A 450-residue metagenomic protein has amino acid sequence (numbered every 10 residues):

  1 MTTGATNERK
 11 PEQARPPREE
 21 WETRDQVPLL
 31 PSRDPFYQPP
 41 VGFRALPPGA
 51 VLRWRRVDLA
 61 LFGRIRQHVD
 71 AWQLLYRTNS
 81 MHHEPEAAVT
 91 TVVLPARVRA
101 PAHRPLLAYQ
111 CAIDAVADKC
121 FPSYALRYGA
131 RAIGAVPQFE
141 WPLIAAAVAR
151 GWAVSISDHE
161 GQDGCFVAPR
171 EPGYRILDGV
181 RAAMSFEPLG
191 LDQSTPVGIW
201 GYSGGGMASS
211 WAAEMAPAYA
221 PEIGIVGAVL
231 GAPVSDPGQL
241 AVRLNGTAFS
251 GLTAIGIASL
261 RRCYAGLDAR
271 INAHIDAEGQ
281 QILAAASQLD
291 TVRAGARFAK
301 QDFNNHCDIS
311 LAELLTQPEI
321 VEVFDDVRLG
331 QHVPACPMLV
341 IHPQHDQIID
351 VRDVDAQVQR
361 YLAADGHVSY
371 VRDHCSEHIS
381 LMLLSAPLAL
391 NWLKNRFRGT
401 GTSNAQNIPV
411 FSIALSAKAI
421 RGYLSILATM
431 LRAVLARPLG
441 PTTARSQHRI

Functional and structural regions predicted by a protein language model:
M1-R99: Catalytic-loop region of hydrolases
S80-A147, D158-E160: Short, surface-exposed "cap/lid" segments of acyl-processing enzymes
L94-R97, A102-H103, R181-S203, A220-G224 (+1 more regions): Gly/Ser-rich "nucleophile elbow"/oxyanion-hole loop immediately N-terminal to the catalytic nucleophile in hydrolases
F139-L143, A149, F166-L189, W211: Alpha/beta-hydrolase active-site loop
Y174, G201-E214: Glycine-rich nucleophile elbow surrounding the catalytic serine of serine-hydrolase chemistry
W211-G295: Alpha/beta-hydrolase-fold enzymes
A312-D326, L339, I348, D355-I450: C-terminal catalytic histidine-bearing segment of alpha/beta-hydrolase fold enzymes
P334, L339-D346: Short beta-strand/loop motif that positions the catalytic acidic residue of the alpha/beta-hydrolase fold
